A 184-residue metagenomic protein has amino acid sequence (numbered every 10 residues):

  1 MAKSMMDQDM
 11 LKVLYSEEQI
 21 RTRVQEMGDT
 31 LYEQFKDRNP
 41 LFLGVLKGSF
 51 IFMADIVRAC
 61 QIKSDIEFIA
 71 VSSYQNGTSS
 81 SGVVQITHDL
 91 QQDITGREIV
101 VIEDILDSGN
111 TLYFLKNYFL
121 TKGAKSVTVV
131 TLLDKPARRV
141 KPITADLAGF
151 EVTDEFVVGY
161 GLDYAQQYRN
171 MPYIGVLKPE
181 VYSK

Functional and structural regions predicted by a protein language model:
M1-K184: PRPP-associated nucleotide enzymes
